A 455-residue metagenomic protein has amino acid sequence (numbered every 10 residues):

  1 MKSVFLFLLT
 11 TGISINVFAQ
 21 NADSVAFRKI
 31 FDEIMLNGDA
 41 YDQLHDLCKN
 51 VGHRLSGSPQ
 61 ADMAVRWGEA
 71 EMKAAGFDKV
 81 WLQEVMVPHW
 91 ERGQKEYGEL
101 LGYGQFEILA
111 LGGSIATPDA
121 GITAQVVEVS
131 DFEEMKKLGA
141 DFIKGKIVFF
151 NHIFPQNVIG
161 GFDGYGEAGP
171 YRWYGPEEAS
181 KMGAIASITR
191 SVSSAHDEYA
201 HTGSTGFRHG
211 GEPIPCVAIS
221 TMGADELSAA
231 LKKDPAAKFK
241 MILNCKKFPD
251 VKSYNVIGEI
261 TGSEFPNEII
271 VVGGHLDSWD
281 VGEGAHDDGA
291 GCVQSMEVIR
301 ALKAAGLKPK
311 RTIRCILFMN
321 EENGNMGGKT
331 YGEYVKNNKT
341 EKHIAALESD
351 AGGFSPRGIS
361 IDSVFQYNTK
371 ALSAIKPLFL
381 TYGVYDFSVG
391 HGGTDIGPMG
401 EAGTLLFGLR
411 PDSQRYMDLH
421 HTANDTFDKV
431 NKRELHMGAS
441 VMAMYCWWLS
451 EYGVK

Functional and structural regions predicted by a protein language model:
M1-A22: Bacterial Sec-dependent N-terminal signal peptides
S24-S58, Y199-S204, D277, A345-F354 (+1 more regions): N-terminal capping segment at the start of a domain
V25-A26, L101-L109, G113-A140, T205-A285 (+1 more regions): Soluble metallo-hydrolase cores and metallopeptidase-like ectodomains found primarily in the secretory/periplasmic
H45, K49-I159: Noncatalytic luminal/extracellular "stalk/propeptide" segments of secretory-pathway proteins
K73, Y171-R172, V256, E268 (+2 more regions): Alpha-helical metal-binding/catalytic segments enriched in His/Glu/Asp
G104, A124, C216, A224-D225 (+3 more regions): Metal-dependent peptidase/peptidase-like ectodomains
L109-P215, G383-Y385: Extracellular/luminal Protease-associated
R300, M417-K455: His/Asp/Glu-rich mid-to-C-terminal helical/loop segments that flank catalytic regions of hydrolases
